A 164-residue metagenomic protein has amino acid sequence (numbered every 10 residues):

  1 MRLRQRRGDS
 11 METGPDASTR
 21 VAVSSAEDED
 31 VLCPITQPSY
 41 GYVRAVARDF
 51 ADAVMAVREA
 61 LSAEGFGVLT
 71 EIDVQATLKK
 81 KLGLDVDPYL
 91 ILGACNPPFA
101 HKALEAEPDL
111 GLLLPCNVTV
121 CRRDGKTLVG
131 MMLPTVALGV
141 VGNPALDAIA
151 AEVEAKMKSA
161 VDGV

Functional and structural regions predicted by a protein language model:
G14, A22, D28-E29: Low-complexity, intrinsically disordered segments with a bias for serine/threonine
D28-E64: Terminal, regulation- and interaction-focused segments at domain boundaries
G67-T119: Compact, glycine-rich, soluble single-domain proteins
N117-N143: Beta-strand/loop substructures that line and gate deep hydrophobic ligand-binding cavities in soluble
V140-V164: Well-ordered alpha/beta subsegment
